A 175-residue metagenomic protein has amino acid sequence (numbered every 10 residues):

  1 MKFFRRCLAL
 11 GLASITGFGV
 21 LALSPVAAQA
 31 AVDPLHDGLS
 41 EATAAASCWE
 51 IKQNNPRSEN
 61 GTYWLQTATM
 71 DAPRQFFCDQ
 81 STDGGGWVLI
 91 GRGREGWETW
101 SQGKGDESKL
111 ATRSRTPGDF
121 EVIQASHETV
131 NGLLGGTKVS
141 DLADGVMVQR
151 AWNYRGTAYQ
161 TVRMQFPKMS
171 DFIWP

Functional and structural regions predicted by a protein language model:
K2-G11: Bacterial N-terminal signal peptides that target proteins for export
R5-R6, V20, K168, W174: Generic detector of N-terminal low-structure segments
G11-L12, A125: Compositionally biased, low-complexity segments enriched in small residues
I15-A27: C-terminal segment of classical bacterial N-terminal signal peptides
V26-P175: Mature extracellular or lumenal effector domains of secreted proteins and single-pass membrane receptors/adhesion
